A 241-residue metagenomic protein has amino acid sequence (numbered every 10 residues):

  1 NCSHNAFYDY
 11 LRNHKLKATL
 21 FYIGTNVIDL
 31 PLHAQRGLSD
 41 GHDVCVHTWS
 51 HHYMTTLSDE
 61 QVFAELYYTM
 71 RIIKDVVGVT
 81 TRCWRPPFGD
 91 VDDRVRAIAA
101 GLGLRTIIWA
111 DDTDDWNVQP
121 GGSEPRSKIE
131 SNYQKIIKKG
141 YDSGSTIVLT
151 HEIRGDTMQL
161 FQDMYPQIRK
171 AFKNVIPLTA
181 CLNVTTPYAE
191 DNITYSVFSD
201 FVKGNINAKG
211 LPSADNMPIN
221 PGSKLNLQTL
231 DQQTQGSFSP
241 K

Functional and structural regions predicted by a protein language model:
N1-L57, Q61-T81: Active-site beta->alpha N-cap acidic-glycine motif
Y8, M70, R96, Q162-R169: Non-transmembrane alpha-helical segments in soluble domains of secreted/periplasmic/extracellular proteins
H14, A18, N26-D29, D156-P240: C-terminal domain-boundary segment and adjacent tail
A18-Y22, G37, H42-T48, R82-P86 (+3 more regions): Structural recognition of the beta-strand scaffold that forms the well-ordered cores of secreted hydrolase catalytic
G24-N26, S50, A110-W116, A180-C181: Short, acidic/turn-prone active-site loops that include or flank metal/cofactor- and phosphate-binding residues
L32, S39, H52-V79, D90-G144 (+1 more regions): Alpha-helical scaffold elements lining the catalytic groove of polysaccharide deacetylases
